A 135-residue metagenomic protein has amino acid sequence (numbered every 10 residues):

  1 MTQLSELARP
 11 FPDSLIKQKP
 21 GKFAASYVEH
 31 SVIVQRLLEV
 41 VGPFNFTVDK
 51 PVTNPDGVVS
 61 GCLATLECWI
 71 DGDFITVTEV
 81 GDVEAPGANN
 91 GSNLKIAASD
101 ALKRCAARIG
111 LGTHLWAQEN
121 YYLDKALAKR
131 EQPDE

Functional and structural regions predicted by a protein language model:
M1-Y27: N-terminal, Lys/Arg- and Ser/Thr-rich interaction peptides
T2, F11, Q18, Y122-E135: Interfaces that engage single-stranded nucleic acids at replication/repair/recombination sites
F23, V28-E131: Positively charged, aromatic-enriched nucleic acid-contacting surfaces
